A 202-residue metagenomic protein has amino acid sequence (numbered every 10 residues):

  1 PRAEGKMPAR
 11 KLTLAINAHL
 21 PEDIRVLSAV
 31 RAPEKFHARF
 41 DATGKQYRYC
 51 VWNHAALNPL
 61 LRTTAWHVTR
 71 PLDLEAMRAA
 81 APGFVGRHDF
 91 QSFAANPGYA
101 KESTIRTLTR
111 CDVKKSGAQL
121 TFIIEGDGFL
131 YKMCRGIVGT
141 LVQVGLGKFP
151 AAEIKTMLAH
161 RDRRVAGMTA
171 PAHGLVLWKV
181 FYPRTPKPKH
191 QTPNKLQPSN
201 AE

Functional and structural regions predicted by a protein language model:
P1-P186: Structured-RNA-binding interfaces characteristic of tRNA pseudouridine synthases
T185-E202: Intrinsic disorder/low-complexity segments
